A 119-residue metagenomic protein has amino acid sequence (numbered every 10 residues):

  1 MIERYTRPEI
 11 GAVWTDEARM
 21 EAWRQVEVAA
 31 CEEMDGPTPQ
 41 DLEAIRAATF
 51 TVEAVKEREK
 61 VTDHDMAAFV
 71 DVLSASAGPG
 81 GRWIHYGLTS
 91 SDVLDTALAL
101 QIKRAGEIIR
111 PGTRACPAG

Functional and structural regions predicted by a protein language model:
M1-G119: A helix-coil-helix interface module used to build multimeric assemblies and to scaffold catalytic/cofactor sites
